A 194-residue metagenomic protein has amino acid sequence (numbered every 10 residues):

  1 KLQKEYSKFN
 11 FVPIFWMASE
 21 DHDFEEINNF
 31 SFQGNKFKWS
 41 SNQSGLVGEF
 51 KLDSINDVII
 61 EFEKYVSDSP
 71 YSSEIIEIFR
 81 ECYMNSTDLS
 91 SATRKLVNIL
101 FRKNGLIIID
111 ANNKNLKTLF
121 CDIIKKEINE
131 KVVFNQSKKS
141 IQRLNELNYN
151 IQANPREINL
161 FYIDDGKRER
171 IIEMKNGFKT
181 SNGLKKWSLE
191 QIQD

Functional and structural regions predicted by a protein language model:
K1-D194: N-terminal targeting/trafficking signals and adjacent low-complexity tails
